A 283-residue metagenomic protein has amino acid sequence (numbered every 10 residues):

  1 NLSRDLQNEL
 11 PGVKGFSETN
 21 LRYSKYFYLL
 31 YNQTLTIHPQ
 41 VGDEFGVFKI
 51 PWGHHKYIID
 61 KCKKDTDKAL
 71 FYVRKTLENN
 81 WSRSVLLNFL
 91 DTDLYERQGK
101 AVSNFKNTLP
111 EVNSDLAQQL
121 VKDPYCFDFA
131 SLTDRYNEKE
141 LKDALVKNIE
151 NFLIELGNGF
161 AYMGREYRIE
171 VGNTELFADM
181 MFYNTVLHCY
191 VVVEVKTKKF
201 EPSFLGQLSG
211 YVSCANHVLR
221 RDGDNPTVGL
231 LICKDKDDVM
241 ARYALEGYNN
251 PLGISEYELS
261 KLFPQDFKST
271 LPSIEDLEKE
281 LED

Functional and structural regions predicted by a protein language model:
N1-D283: Basic, low-complexity intrinsically disordered segments
